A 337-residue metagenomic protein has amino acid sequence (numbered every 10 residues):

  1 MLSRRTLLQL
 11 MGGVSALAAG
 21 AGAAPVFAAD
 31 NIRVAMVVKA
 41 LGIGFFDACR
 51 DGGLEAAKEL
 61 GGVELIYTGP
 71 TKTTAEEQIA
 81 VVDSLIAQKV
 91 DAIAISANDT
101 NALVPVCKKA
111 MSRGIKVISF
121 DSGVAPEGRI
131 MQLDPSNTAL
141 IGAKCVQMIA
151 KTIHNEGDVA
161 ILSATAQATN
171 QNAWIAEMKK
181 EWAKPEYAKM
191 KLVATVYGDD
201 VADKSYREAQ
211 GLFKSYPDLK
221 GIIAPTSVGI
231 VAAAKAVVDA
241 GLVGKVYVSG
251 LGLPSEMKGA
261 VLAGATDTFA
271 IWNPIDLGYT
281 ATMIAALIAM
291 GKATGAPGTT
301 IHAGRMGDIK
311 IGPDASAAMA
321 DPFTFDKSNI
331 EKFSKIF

Functional and structural regions predicted by a protein language model:
M1-V14: N-terminal secretory signal peptides and thylakoid transit peptides that target proteins across membranes
D30, A166-N170, E181-A183, I284-F337: Hinge/cleft segment of the Venus flytrap/periplasmic-binding protein
R33-L60, I66-V82, V90, S96-T100 (+2 more regions): Extracytoplasmic "Venus flytrap"
F45-E59, I141-C145, T169-K189, K204 (+3 more regions): Short, solvent-exposed amphipathic alpha-helices that sit in or adjacent to ligand/effector-binding or catalytic
E59-P70, K184-D200: Short beta-strand elements in bilobed, periplasmic/extracellular small-molecule ligand-binding domains
Q78, L133-V159, A173, K204-Y206 (+2 more regions): Hydrophobic alpha-helical segments within soluble ligand-binding/sensing domains
A92-M111, M178, A194, G198-A260: Hydrophobic alpha-helical
T100-L140, Q147-K151, D158, A164 (+2 more regions): Flexible loop/hinge segments that line or gate small-molecule binding clefts
